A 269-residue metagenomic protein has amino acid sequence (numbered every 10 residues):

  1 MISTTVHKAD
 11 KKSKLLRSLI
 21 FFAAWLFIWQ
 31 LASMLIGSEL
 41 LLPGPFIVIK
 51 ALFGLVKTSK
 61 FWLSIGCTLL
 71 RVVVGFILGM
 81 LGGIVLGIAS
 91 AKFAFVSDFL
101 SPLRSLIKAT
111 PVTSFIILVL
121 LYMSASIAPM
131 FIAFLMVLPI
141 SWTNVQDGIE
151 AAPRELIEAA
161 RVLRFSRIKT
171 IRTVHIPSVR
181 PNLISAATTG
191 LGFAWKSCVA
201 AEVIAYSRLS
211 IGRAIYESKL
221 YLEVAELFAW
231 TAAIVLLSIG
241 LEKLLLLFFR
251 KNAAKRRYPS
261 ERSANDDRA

Functional and structural regions predicted by a protein language model:
H7-A9, L35-I77: Periplasmic/extracellular loop-to-transmembrane helix junction in inner-membrane transport proteins
K12-I36: N-terminal signal-anchor transmembrane alpha helix
V74-R104: Transmembrane-helix boundary motif in ABC transporter permease subunits
A94, P181, S185, F228-A269: C-terminal transmembrane helix and the adjacent membrane-cytosol boundary/short C-terminal tail of inner/organellar
S105-I140, D147-G148: Generic hydrophobic transmembrane alpha-helix motif, especially the helices
F131-L135, R167-A200: Transmembrane alpha-helices
N144-L183: Short cytoplasmic-facing helical segments at TM-TM junctions of multi-pass membrane proteins
A186-L236, K243-L246: Non-cytoplasmic
